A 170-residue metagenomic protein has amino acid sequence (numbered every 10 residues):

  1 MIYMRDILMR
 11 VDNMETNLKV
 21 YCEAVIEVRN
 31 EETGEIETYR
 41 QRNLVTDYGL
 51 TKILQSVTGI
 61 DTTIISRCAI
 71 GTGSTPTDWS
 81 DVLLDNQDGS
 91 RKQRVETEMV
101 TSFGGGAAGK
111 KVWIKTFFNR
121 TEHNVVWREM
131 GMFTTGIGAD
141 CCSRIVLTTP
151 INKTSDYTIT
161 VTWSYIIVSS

Functional and structural regions predicted by a protein language model:
M1-R128, T135-S170: Small cysteine-rich, disulfide-bonded extracellular modules of the LU/uPAR three-finger superfamily and closely related
